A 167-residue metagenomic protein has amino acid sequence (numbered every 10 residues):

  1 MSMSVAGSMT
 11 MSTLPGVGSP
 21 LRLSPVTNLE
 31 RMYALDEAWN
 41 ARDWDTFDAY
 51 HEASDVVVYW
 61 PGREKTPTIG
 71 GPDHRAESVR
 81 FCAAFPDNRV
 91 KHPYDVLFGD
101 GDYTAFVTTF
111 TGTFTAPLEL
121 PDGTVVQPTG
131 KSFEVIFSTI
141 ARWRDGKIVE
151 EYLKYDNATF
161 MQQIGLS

Functional and structural regions predicted by a protein language model:
S2-S167: C-terminal and inter-domain tail/linker signature
